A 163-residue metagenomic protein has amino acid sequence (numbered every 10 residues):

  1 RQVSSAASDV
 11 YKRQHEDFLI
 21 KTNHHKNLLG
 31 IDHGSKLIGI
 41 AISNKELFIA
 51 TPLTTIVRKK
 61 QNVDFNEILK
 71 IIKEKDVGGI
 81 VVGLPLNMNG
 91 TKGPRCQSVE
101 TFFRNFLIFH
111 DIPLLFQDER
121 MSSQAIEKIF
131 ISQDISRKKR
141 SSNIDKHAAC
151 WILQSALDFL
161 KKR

Functional and structural regions predicted by a protein language model:
R1-Y11: Single conserved hydrophobic/aromatic residue that forms the stacking wall/gate of nucleotide- or nucleobase-binding
K12-L29, K36-R163: Phosphate- and other anionic-substrate recognition elements at nucleic-acid/protein interfaces
